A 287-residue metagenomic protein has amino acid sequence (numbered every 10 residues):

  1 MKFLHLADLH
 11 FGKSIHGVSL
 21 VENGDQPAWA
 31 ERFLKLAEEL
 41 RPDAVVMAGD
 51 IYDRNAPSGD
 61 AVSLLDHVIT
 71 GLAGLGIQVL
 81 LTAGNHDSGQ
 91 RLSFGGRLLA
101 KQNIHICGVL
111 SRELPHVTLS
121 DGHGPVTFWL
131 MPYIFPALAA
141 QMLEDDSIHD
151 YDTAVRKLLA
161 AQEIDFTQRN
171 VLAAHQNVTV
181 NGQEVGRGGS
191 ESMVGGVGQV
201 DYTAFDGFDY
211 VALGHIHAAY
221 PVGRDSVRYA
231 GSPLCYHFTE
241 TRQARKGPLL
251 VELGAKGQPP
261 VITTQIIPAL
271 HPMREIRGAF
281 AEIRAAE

Functional and structural regions predicted by a protein language model:
M1, D43, I77, G124 (+2 more regions): Short coil/turn segments at beta-strand junctions that form active-site/ligand-binding loops
M1, L110, A285-E287: Non-catalytic terminal accessory segments
M1-T70, G74, L172: N-terminal active-site segment of His-dependent metallophosphoesterases
D8, V45, D50, L65 (+6 more regions): Divalent metal-coordination and catalytic microenvironments
P57, G74, H86-R224: His/Asp/Glu-rich metal-coordinating catalytic cores of metallo-dependent phosphodiesterases/hydrolases acting on
A73-L81: Short, surface-exposed connector motifs at secondary-structure boundaries
V79, N170, I262: Hydrophobic anchor at the start of a short beta-strand that flanks the dinucleotide cofactor-binding loop
L114-G122, V126, Y229-E287: Binuclear metal-dependent phosphoesterase catalytic core
